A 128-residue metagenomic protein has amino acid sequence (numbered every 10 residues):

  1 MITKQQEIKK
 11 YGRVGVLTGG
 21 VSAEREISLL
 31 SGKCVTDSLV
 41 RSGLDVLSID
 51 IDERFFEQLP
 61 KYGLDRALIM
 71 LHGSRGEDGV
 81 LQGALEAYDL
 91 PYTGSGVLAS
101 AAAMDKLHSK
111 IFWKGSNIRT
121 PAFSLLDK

Functional and structural regions predicted by a protein language model:
M1-G115, D127-K128: ATP-binding N-terminal substructure of ATP-dependent carboxylate-amine bond-forming enzymes
